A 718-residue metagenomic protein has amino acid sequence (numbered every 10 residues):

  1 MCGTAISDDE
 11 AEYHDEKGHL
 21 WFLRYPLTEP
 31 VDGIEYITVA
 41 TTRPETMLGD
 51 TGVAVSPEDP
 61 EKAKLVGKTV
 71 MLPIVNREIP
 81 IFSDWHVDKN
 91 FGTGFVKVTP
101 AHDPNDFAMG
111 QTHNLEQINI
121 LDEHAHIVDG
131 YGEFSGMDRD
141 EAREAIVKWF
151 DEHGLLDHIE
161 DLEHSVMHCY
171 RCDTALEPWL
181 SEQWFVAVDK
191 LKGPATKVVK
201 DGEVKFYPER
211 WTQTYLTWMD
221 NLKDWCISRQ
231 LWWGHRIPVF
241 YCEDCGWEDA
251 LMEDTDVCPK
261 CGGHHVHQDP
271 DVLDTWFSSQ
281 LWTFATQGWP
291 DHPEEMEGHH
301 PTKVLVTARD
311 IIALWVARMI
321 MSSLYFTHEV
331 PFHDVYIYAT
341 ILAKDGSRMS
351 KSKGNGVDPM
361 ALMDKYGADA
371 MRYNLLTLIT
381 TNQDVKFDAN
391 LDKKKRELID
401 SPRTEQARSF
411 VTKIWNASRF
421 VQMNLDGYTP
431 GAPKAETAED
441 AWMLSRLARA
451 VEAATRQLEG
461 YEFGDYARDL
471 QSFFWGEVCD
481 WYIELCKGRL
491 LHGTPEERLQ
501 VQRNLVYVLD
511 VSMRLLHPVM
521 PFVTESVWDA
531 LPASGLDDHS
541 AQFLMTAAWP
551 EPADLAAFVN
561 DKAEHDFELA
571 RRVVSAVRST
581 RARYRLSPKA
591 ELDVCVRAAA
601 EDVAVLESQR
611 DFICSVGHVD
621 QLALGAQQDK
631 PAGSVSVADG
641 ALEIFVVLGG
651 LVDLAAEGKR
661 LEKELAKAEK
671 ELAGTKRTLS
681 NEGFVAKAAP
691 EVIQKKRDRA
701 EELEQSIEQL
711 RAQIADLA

Functional and structural regions predicted by a protein language model:
M1-H124, P194-S228, W232, V257-G262 (+6 more regions): NTP-handling and nucleic-acid-processing catalytic cores
M1-Y36, M47, F91-E243, I311 (+7 more regions): Residue patterns forming the tRNA-binding/recognition surfaces of aminoacyl-tRNA synthetases and related DALR
F22, T217-F277, L281, Y325-A368 (+1 more regions): Feature 926 captures the class I aminoacyl-tRNA synthetase adenylation module centered on the KMSKS loop
I37-V55, C169-R171, E177, I237 (+3 more regions): Conserved phosphate/anionic-ligand binding catalytic regions in large, soluble enzymes, centered on
T38, P80, D129, E177 (+3 more regions): A sequence-level detector of short linear motifs
L65, L72-I74, R171, I337 (+2 more regions): Structural motif
S83, G132, L180, T286 (+2 more regions): Short clusters of small/polar residues that mark proteolytic maturation junctions
A317-Y325: Short Ser/Thr-interspersed hydrophobic loop/turn segments at strand-loop and sheet-helix junctions that line or gate
